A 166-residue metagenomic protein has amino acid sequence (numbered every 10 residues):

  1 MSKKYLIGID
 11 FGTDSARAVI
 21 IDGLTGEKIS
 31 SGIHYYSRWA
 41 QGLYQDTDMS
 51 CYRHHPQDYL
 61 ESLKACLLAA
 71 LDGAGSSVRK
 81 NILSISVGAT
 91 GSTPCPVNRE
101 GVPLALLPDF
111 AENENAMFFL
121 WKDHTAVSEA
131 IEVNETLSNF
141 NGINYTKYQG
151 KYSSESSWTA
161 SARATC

Functional and structural regions predicted by a protein language model:
S2-K4: Repeat-blade elements of multi-bladed beta-propeller folds
L6, F11-H54, V102-E114, F118-L120: Short glycine-rich, Thr/Ser-proximal phosphate-binding strand/loop in the N-terminal lobe of ATP-dependent enzymes
R17-I20, S31, Y36, L63-K64 (+3 more regions): A generic N-terminal leader/anchor concept
Q45, H54-Q57, A65-C166: Glycine-rich phosphate-binding/catalytic subdomain of phosphoryl-transfer and nucleotide/sugar-phosphate-processing
